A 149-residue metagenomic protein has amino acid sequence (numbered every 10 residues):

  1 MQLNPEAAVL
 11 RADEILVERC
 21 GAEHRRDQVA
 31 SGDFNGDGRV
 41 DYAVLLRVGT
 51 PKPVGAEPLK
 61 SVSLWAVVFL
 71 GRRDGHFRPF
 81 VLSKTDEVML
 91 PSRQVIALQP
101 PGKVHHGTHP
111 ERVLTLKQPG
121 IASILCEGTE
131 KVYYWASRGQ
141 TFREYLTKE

Functional and structural regions predicted by a protein language model:
M1, S83-E149: Acidic, small-residue rich beta-repeat scaffolds with periodic aromatic anchors
M1-A30: Terminal domain-start segments
M1-A8, T50-K84, V132-Q140: Beta-propeller blade repeat segments, especially FG-GAP/WD-type strand-to-loop junctions in 6- to 7-bladed propeller
S31-D33, R47-K52: Short beta-turn/strand-loop junction motif enriched in small, turn-promoting residues
D33-N35, R39: Calcium-coordinating acidic loop motifs
R39-V40, S63, Q118: A structure-centric signal for secondary-structure junctions around beta-strands
A43-V44: Structural core positions within WD40/WD-like beta-propeller blades
